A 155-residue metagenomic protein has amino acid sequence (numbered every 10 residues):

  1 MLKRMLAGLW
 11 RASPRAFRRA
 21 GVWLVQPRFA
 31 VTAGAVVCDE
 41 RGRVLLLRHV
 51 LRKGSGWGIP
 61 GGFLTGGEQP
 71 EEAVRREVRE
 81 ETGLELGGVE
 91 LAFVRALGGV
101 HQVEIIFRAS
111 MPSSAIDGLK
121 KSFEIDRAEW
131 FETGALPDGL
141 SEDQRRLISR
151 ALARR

Functional and structural regions predicted by a protein language model:
M1-G34: Acidic, metal-coordinating catalytic segment for phosphate/diphosphate chemistry, firing primarily on the Nudix
F29, S55, H101-V103: Residue-level preference for beta-strand/loop junctions
V31-A33, G42, V103-I105, D126: Change "...and in nucleic-acid phosphodiester-cleaving endonucleases..." to "...and in nucleic-acid processing enzymes
V37-C38, L46, A109, W130: Conserved hydrophobic "DFG−1" position in protein kinase catalytic cores
D39, R43-E80: Conserved Nudix-box catalytic region and its N-terminal flanking loop in Nudix hydrolases and closely related
L84-F93: A short coil-to-beta-strand element that immediately follows conserved catalytic motifs
R95-G118, E129, Q144, A151: Active-site-adjacent beta-strand/loop module that shapes the phosphate/pyrophosphate-binding cleft
L119-A153: NUDIX/MutT-family hydrolases
